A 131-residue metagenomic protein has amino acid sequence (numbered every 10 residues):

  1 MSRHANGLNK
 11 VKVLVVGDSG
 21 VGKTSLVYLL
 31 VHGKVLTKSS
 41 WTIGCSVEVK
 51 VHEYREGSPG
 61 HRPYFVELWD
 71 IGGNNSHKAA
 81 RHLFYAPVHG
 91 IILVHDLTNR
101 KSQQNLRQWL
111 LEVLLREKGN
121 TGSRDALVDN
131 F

Functional and structural regions predicted by a protein language model:
M1-F131: TRAFAC-class small GTPase G-domain
